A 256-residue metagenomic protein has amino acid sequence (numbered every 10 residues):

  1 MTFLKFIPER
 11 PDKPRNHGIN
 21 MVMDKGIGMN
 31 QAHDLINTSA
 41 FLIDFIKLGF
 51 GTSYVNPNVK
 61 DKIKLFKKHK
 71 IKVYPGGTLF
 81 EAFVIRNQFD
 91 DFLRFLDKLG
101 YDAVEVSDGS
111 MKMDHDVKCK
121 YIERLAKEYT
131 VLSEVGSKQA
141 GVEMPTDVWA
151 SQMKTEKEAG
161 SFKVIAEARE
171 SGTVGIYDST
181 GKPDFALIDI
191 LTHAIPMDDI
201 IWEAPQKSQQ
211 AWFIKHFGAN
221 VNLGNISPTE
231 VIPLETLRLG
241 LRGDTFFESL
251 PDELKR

Functional and structural regions predicted by a protein language model:
M1-L65: Conserved N-terminal beta1-alpha1 strand-loop-helix module at the mouth
T2-F6, I190-R256: C-terminal alpha-helical cap/extension of soluble enzyme domains
N16-M29, G49-T52, Y74-Q88, E134-V148: Active-site mouth loops of central-metabolism enzymes
H17-M23, D44-L48, V73-G77, V104-V106 (+4 more regions): Hydrophobic faces of well-ordered beta-strands that scaffold small-molecule active sites in alpha/beta enzyme cores
G28-N30, S53-L65, A82-D91, G109-Y129 (+4 more regions): Active-site-adjacent beta->alpha loops and helix N-cap segments on the catalytic face of soluble alpha/beta enzymes
H33-F41, N56-K70, D91-G100, K120-E128 (+2 more regions): Acidic (Asp/Glu)-rich catalytic clusters
D34, Q88-R94, M144-E158, P205-A219: Catalytic cores of alpha/beta
D97-I176: Conserved anion-binding
